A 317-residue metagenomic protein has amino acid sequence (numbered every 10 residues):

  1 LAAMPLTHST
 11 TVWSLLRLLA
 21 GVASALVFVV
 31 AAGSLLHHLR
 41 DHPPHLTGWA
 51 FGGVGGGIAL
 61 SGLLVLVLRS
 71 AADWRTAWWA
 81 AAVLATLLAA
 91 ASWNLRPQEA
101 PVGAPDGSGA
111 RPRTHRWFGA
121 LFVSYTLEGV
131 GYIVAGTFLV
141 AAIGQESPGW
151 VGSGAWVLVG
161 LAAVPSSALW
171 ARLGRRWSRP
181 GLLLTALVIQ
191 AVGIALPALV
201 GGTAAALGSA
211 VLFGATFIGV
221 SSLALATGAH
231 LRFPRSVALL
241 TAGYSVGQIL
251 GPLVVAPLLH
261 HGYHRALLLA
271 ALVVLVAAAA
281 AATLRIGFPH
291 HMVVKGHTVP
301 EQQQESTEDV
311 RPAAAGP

Functional and structural regions predicted by a protein language model:
L6-V12, R40, L199-G201: Helix-breaking motifs and short loop linkers at transmembrane-helix boundaries and internal kinks in secondary membrane
T11-A20, A204-L212: Paired small-residue
L16-V54: Cytoplasmic helix-loop-helix junction between adjacent transmembrane helices in 12-TM secondary transporters
D41-H42, G48-P97: Helix-loop-helix hairpin linking two adjacent transmembrane segments in secondary transporters
R116-V157, V164: Extracytoplasmic gate region of multi-pass secondary transporters
P165-R179, L259: Helix-to-loop junctions at the C-terminal end of transmembrane segments in multipass secondary transporters
P180-A224: C-terminal transmembrane helical hairpin of 12-TM major facilitator-type secondary transporters
F233-Y263, A270: A late C-terminal transmembrane helix in Major Facilitator Superfamily
